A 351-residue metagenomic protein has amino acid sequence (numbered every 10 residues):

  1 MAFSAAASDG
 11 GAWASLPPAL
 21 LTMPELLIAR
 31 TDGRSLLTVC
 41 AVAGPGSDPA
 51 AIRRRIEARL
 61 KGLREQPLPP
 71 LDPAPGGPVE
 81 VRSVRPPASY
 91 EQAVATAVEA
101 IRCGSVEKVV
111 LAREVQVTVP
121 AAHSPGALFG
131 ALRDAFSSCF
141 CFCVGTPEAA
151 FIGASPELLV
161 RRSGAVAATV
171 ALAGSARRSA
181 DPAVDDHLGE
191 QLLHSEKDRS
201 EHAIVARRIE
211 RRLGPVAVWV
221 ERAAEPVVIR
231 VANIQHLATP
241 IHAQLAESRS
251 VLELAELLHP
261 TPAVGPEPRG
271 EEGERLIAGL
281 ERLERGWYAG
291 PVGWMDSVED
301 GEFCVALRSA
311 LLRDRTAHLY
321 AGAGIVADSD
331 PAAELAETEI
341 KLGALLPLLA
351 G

Functional and structural regions predicted by a protein language model:
M1-Q116, V216-V218, P347: Non-catalytic accessory segments adjacent to catalytic cores
A2-S8, W13, T118-A122, S163 (+1 more regions): Active-site beta-strand->loop segment that positions catalytic residues and contacts the acyl thioester
L26-A29, C141-C143, F151-I152, L158-L159 (+2 more regions): Short beta-strand scaffold segments in enzyme catalytic cores
I28, G104, V160, R207 (+3 more regions): A residue-level signal for conserved active-site and pocket-lining positions in enzyme catalytic cores
R30-L63, A154, R161-P240, Q244 (+1 more regions): Cytosolic ligand/metal-binding cores
P70-L158, H202-V205, I209-R212, V216 (+3 more regions): Active-site pocket-lining segments that scaffold enzyme catalytic pockets across diverse folds
G76-R82, A112-E114, D186-E196, L254-H259 (+1 more regions): Glycine- and acidic
S155, P240-G351: Conserved hydrophobic core element of enzyme catalytic domains
